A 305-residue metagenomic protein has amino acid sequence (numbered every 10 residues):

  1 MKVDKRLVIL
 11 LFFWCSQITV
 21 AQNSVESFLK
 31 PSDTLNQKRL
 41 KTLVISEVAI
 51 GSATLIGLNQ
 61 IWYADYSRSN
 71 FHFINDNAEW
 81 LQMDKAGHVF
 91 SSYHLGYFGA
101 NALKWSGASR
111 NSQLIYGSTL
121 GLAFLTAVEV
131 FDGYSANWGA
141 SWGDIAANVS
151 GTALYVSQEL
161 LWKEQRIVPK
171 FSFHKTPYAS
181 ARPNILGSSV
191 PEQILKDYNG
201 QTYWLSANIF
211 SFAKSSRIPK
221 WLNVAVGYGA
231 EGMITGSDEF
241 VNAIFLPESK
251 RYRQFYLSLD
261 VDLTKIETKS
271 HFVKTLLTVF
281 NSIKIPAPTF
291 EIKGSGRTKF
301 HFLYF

Functional and structural regions predicted by a protein language model:
L7-K85, V89-G96, A100-A108, Q165 (+3 more regions): N-terminal targeting leaders of membrane proteins
N101-G107, V156-L161, A207-S216, L263-K269: Outer-membrane beta-barrel proteins
L120, F124, I167-P169, K220-V226 (+1 more regions): Transmembrane beta-strands of outer-membrane beta-barrel proteins
V128-V149: Interfacial helix-loop-helix junctions of multi-pass membrane proteins
A153-L154, Y203-I209, L257-L263, T298-F302: Residues on the lipid-exposed face of transmembrane beta-strands in outer-membrane beta-barrel proteins
F173-P177, Y228-I234, L263-K265: Transmembrane beta-strands of outer-membrane beta-barrel pores
R182-N184, G236-A243: Outer-membrane beta-barrel translocator domains and adjoining extracellular loop/strand segments of Gram-negative
D197-Y203, K220, S249-L257: Residues that define the transmembrane beta-barrel architecture of outer-membrane proteins
